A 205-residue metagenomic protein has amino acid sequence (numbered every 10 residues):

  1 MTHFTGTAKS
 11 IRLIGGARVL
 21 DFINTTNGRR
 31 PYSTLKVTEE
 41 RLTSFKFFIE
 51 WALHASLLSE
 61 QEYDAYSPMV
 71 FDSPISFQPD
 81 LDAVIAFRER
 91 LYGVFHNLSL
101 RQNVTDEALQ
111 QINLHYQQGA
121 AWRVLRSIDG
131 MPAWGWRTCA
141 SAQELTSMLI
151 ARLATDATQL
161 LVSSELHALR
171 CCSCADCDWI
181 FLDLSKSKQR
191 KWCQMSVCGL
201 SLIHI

Functional and structural regions predicted by a protein language model:
M1-R170: Short helix-coil boundary/hinge micro-motifs
M148-G199: BZIP DNA-binding basic region
I203-I205: Conserved small/polar residues in nucleotide/adenosyl-binding loops
